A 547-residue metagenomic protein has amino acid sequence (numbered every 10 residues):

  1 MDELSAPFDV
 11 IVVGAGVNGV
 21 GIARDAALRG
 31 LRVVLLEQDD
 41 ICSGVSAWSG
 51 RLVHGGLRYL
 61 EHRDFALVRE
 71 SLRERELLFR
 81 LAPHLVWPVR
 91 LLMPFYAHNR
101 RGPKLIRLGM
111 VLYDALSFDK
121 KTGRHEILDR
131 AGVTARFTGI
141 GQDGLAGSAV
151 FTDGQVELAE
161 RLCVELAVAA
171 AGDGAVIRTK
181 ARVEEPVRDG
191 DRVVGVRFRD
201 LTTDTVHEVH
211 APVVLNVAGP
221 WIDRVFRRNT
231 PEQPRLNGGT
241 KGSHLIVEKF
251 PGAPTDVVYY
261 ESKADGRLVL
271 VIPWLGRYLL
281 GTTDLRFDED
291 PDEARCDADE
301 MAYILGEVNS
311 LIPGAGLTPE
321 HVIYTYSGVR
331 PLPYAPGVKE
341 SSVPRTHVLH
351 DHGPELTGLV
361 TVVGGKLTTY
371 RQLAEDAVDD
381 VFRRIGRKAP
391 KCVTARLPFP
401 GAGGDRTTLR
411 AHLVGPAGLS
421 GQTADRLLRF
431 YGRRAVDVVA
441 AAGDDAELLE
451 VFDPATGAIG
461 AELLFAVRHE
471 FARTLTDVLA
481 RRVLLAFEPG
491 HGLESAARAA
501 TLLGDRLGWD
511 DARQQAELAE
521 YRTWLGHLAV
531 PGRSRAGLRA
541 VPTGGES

Functional and structural regions predicted by a protein language model:
L4-N18: Beta1/beta-strand and adjacent pyrophosphate-binding region of the FAD-binding site in flavoprotein oxidoreductases
A6-F8, T203-V213: Core beta-strand elements of the Rossmann-like FAD/NAD(P) dinucleotide-binding domain in flavoenzyme oxidoreductases
V13, V209-G219: Short hydrophobic core segments
A27-A47: Glycine-rich FAD pyrophosphate-binding loop
R51-R136, R410: Dinucleotide-binding Rossmann-like beta1-alpha1 core, especially the glycine-rich loop that anchors the ADP
F95-D173, R178, P186-R192, Y334-E340 (+1 more regions): Flavin (FAD/FMN) cofactor-binding and adjacent substrate-gating region of FAD-dependent oxidoreductase domains
R161, E232-L279, L285-H491, S495-A499 (+1 more regions): C-terminal catalytic lobe of FAD-dependent flavoproteins
N216-P231: Flavin (primarily FAD) binding-site architecture
